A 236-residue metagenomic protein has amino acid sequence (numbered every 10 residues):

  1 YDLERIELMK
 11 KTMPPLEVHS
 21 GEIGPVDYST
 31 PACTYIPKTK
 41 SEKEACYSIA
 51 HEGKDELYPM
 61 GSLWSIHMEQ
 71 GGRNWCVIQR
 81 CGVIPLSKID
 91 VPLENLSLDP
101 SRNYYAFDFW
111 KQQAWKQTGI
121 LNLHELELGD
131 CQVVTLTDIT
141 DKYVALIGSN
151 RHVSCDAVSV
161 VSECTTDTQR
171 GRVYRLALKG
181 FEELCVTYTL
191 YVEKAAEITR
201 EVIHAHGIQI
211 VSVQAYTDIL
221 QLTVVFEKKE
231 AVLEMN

Functional and structural regions predicted by a protein language model:
Y1-K142: Active-site-proximal substrate-binding groove within the catalytic cores of carbohydrate-active enzymes
G61, N74-R80, K88-D90, F107-N236: Non-catalytic C-terminal accessory domains or segments of carbohydrate-active enzymes
